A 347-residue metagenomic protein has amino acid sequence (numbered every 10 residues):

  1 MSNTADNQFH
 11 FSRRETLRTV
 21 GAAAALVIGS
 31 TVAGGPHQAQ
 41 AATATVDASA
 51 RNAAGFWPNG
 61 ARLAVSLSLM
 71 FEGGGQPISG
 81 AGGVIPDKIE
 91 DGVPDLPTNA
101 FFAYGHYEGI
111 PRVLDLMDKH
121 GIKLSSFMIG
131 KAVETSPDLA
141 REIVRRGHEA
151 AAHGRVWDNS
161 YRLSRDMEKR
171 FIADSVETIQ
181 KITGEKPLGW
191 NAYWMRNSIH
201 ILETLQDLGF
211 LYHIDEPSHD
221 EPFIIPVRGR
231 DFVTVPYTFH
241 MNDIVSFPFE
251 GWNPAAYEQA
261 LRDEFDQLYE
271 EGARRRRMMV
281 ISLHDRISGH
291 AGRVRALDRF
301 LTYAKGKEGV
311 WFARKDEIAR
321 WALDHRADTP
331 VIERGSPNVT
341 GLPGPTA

Functional and structural regions predicted by a protein language model:
M1-S12, A22-L26, S30, H37: N-terminal secretory signal peptides
A39-A41: Boundary at the C-terminal end of the N-terminal hydrophobic targeting segment
A44-G189, W194-V233, E258-R277, I281 (+1 more regions): Catalytic alpha-helical scaffold of carbohydrate-active enzymes acting on polysaccharides/glycoconjugates
T238-F265: A conserved mid-domain beta-alpha-beta active-site/ligand-binding segment of alpha/beta enzyme cores
N242, L283-R286: Active-site clefts of carbohydrate-active enzymes
